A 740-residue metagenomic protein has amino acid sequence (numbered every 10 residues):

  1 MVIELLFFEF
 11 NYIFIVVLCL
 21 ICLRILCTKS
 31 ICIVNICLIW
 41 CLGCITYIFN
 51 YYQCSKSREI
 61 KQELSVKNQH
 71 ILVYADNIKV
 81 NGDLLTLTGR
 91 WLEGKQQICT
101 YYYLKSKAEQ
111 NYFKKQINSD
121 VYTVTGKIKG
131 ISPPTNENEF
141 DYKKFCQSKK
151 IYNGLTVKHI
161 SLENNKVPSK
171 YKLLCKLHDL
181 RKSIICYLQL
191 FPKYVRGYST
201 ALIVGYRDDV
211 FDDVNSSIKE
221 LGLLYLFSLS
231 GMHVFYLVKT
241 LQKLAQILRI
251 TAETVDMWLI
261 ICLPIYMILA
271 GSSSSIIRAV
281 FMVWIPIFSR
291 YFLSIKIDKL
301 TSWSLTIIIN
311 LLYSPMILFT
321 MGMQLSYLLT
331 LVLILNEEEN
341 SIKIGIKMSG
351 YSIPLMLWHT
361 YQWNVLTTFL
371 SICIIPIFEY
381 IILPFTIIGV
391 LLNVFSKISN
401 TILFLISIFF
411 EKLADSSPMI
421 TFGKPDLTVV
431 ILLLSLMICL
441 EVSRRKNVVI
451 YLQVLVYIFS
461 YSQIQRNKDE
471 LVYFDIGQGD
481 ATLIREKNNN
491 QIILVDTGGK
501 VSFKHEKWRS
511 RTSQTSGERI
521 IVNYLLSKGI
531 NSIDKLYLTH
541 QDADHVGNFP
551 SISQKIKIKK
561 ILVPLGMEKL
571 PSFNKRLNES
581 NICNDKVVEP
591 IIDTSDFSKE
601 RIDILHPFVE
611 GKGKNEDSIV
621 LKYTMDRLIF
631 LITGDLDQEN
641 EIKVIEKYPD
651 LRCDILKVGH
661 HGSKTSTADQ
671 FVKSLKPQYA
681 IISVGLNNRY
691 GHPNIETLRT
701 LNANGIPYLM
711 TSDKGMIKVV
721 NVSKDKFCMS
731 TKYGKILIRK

Functional and structural regions predicted by a protein language model:
M1-R58, L72, L244, L248 (+8 more regions): Transmembrane helix-bundle segments that form internal channels/tunnels in multi-pass membrane proteins, characterized
V34, V214-T368, V430-R466, L565 (+2 more regions): Hydrophobic alpha-helical transmembrane segments in multi-pass membrane proteins
I45-Y225, K507, R519-L526, S532 (+4 more regions): Membrane-interface helix/helix-cap signal primarily in integral membrane proteins
G126, L202, S230, G271 (+17 more regions): Divalent metal-coordination and catalytic microenvironments
K150-M282, F288, K535-Y537, I629-I632 (+2 more regions): Aromatic-rich juxtamembrane segments at the membrane interface
P315-M316, L432-K446, Y451-S532, N578-R652 (+1 more regions): Core dinuclear metal-dependent hydrolase active-site scaffold
Y537, A543-S580, P677: Active-site HxH/HxHxD metal-binding segment of metal-dependent hydrolases
L538-T539, A543-I552, L605-P693: Active-site-proximal loop/helix segments of hydrolase catalytic cores
